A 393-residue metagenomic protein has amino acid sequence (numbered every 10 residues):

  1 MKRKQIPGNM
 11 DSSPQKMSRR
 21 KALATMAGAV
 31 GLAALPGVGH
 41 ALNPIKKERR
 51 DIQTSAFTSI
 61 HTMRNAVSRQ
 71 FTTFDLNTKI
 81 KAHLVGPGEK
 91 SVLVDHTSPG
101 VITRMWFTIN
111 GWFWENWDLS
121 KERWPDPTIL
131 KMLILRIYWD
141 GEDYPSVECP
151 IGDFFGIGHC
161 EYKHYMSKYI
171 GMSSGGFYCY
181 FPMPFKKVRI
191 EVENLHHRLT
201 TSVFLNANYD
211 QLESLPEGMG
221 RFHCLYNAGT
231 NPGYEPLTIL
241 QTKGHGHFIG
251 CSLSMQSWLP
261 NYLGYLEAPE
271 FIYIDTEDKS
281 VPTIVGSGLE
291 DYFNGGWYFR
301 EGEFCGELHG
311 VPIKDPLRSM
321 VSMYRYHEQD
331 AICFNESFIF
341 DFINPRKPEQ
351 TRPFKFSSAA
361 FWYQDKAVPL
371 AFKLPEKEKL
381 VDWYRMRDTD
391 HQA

Functional and structural regions predicted by a protein language model:
M1-S18, V30: N-terminal secretory signal peptides
A24-A27: Internal alpha-helical transmembrane segments of multi-pass membrane proteins, especially GPCRs
G39-A41: Boundary at the C-terminal end of the N-terminal hydrophobic targeting segment
P44-A393: Beta-strand-centric surfaces of beta-sandwich/beta-rich domains
